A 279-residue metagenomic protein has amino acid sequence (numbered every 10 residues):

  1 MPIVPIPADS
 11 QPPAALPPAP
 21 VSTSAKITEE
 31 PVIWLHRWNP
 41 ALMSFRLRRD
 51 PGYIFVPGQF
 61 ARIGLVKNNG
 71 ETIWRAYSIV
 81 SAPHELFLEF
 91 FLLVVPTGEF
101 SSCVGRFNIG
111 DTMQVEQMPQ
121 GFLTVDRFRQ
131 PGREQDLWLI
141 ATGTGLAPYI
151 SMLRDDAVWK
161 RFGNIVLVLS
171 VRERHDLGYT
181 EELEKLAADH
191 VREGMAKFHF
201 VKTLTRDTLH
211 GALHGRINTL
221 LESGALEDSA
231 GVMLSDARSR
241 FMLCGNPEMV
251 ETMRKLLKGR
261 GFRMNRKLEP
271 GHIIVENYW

Functional and structural regions predicted by a protein language model:
P2-T28, V168, E173-W279: Reductase modules of NAD(P)H-dependent flavoproteins
P13-D111: Ferredoxin-reductase
G58, G145, N246: Short, conserved phosphate/pyrophosphate- and ester-handling motifs at nucleotide-, phospho-/glycolipid
N69-Y77, Q120-P131: Short, Lys/Arg- and Gly-enriched loop/turn segments at beta-strand edges
R129-D136, S235-A237: Short helix-loop-beta connector
W138-I140, M242: Conserved beta-strand elements of the Class I
T142-P148: Ser/Thr-glycine-rich phosphate-binding loops at phosphate-binding pockets of nucleotides, nucleotide cofactors
P148-K160: Histidine-anchored nucleotide/phosphate-binding helix
